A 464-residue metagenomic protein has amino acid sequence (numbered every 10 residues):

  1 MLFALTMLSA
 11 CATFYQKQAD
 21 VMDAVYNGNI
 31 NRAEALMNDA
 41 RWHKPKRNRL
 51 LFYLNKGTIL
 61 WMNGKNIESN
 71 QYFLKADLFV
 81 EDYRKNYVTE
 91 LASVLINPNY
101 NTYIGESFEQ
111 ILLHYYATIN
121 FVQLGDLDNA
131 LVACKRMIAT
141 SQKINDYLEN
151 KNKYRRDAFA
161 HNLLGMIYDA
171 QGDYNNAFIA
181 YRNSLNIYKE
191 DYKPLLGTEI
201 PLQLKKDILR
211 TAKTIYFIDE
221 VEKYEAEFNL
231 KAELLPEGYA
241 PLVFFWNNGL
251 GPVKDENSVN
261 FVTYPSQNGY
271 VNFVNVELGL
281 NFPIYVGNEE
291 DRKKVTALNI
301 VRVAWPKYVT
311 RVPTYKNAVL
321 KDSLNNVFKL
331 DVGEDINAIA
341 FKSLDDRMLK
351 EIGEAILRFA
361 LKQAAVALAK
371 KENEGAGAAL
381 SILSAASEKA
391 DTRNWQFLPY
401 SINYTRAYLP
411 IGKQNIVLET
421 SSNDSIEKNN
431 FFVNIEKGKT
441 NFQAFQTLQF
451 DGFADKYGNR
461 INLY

Functional and structural regions predicted by a protein language model:
L8-R32, R41: Bacterial Sec signal peptide processing site at the extreme N-terminus
P45-R49, V80-E90, K143-N150, L185-E222 (+1 more regions): Boundary/linker segments of alpha-helical solenoid repeat arrays
N70-E81, F121-V122, K135-A139, D169-K193: TPR/TPR-like (Sel1-like) alpha-helical repeat modules
D219-Y464: Short loop/turn and low-complexity linker motifs enriched in small/turn-promoting residues
